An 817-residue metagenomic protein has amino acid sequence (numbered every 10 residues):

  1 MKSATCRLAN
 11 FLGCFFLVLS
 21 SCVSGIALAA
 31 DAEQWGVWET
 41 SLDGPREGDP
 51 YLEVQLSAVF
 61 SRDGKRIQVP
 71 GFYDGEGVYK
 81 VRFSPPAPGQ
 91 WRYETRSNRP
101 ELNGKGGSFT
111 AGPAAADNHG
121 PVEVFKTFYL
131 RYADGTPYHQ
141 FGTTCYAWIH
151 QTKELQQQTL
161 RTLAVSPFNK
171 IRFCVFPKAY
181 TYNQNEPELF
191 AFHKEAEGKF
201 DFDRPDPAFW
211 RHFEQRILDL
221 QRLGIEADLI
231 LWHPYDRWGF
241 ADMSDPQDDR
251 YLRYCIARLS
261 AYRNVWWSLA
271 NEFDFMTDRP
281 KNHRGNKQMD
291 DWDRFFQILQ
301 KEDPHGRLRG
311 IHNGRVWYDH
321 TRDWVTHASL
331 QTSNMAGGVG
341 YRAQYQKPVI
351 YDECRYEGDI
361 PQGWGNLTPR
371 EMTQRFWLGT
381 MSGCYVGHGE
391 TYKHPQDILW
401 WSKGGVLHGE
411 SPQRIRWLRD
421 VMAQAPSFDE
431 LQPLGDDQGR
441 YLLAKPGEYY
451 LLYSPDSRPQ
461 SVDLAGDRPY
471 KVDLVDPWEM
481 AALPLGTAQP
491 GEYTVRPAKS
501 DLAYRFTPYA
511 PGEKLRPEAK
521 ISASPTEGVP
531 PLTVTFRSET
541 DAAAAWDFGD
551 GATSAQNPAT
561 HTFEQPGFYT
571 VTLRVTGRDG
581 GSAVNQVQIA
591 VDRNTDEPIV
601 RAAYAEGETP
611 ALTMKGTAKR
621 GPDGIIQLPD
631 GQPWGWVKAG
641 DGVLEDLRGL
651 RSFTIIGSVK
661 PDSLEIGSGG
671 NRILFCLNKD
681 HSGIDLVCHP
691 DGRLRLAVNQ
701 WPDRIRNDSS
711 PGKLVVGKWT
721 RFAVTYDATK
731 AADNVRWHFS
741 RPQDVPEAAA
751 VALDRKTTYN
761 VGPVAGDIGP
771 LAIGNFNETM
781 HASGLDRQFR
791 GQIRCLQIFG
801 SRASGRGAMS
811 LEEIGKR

Functional and structural regions predicted by a protein language model:
A30-A32, D49-P50, T136, G358-I360 (+2 more regions): Aromatic- and carboxylate-lined catalytic core of secreted/periplasmic carbohydrate-active enzymes
D31-G75, E94-A111, E513-D596: Extracellular/lumenal mature domains of secreted and surface-exposed proteins
P100, H119-H327, Q331-G337: Active-site mouth of glycoside hydrolases
R216, A227, G717-A728, W737: Short tryptophan-centered beta-strand motifs in secreted/extracellular beta-sheet-rich domains of glycan-recognition
G306, R322-Q396: Catalytic-core region of carbohydrate-active enzymes that cleave or remodel glycosidic bonds
R593-A611, K619-P622, D630-A697, T729-N734 (+2 more regions): Extracellular glycan-recognition modules
L696-R721: Short, aromatic/His-centered strand-loop micro-motif at the edge of beta-sheets
A748-Q792: Flexible glycan-contacting loops in extracellular carbohydrate-active proteins
